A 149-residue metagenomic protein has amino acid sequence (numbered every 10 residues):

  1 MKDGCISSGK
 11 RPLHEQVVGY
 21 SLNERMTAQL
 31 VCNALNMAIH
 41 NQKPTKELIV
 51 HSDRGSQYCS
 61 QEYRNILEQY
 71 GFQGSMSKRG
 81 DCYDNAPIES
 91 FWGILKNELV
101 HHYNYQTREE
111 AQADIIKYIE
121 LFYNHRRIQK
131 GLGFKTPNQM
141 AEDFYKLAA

Functional and structural regions predicted by a protein language model:
M1-V18, E24-R25: An active-site-proximal beta-strand-loop segment
H14-Y20, G74-S77, H101-H102: Short small-residue beta-strand/loop micro-motif enriched in glycine and branched aliphatics
Y20-P44, C59: Active-site beta-loop-alpha junctions of metal-dependent nucleic acid enzymes, especially the RNase H-like/DDE
N41-K43, Y70-R79: Short, basic (Lys/Arg/His-rich) helix/loop patches that form interaction surfaces in the mid-to-C-terminal regions
S52-R54, S60-Q61, G74-K96, T107-I116 (+1 more regions): RNase H-like two-metal-ion nuclease catalytic core shared by retroviral integrases and related mobile-element nucleases
E68-F72, I94-A149: C-terminal domain-tail junction helix/linker
